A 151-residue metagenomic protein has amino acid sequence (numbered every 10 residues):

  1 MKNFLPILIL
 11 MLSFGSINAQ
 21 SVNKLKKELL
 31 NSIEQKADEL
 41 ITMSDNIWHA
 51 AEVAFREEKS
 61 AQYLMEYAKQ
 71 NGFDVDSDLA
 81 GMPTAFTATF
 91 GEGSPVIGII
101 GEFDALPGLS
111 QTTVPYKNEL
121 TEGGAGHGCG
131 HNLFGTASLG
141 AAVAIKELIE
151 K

Functional and structural regions predicted by a protein language model:
M1-V22: Bacterial Sec-dependent N-terminal signal peptides
Q20-G126, T136-K151: Acidic/His- and Gly-rich active-site-bordering loop/insert found across diverse amide/peptide-bond hydrolases
